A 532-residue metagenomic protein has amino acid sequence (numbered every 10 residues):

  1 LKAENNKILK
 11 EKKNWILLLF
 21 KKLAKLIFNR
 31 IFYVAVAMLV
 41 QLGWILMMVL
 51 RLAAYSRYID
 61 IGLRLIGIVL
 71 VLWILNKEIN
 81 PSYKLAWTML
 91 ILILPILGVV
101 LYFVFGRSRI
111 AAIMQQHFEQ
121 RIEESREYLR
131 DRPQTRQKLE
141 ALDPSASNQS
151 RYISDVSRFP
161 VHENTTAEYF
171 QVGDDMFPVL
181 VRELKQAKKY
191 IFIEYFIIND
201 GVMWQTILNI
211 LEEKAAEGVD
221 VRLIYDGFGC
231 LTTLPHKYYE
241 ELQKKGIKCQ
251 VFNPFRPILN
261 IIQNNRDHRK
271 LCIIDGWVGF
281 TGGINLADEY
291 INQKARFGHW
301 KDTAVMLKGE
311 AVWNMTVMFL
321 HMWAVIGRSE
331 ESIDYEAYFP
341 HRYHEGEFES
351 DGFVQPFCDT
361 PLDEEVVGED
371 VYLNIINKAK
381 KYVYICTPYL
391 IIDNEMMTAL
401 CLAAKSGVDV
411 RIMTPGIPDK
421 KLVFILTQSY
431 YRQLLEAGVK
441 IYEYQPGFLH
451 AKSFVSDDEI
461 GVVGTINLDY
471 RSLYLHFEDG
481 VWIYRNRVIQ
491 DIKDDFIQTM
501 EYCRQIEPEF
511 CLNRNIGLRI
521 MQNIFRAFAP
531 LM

Functional and structural regions predicted by a protein language model:
L1-D370, N374, K378, P418 (+6 more regions): N-terminal localization/anchoring segments of enzymes in phospholipid and broader phosphate metabolism
F196, Y389, V423: Glycine- and other small-residue-rich loops at beta-strand/loop junctions that grip anionic moieties
A379, Y389-V410, P415, K420: Helical hairpin unit composed of two closely spaced alpha helices linked by a short loop
C386-T387, T414, Y444, V463-G464: Thr-Gly-centered strand-to-loop micro-motif
T398, F424-Q428: Short glycine/threonine-rich loop-to-helix capping motif typified by GTGT followed within a few residues by an Asp-Pro
K440: Surface segments flanking catalytic/ligand-binding clefts of nucleic-acid enzymes
K452: Catalytic-core elements of nucleic-acid end-processing and repair enzymes
